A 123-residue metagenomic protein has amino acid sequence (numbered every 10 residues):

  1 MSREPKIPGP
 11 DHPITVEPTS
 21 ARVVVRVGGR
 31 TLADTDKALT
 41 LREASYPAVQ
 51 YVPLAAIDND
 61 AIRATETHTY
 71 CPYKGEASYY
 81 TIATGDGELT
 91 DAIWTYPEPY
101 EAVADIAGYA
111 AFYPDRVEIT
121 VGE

Functional and structural regions predicted by a protein language model:
M1-E123: Terminal leader/tail segments of proteins
